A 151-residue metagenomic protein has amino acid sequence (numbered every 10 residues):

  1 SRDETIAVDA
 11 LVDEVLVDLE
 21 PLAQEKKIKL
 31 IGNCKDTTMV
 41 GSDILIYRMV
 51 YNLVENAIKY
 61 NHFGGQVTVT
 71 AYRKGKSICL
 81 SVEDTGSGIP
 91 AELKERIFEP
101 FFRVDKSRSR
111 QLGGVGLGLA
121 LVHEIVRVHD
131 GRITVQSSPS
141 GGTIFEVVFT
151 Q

Functional and structural regions predicted by a protein language model:
S1, C34, T38-I44: Conserved micro-motifs of the catalytic ATP-binding
R2-E20: A conserved beta-strand-to-alpha-helix junction within the catalytic ATP-binding
L22-I31, D36-T37: Short conserved segments within the C-terminal catalytic ATPase subdomain
G64-K76: Short beta-strand/loop element within the Bergerat-fold HATPase_c
D84: Acidic ATP/Mg2+-coordinating residue in the GHKL
I89-R103: Short conserved segment of the HATPase_c
